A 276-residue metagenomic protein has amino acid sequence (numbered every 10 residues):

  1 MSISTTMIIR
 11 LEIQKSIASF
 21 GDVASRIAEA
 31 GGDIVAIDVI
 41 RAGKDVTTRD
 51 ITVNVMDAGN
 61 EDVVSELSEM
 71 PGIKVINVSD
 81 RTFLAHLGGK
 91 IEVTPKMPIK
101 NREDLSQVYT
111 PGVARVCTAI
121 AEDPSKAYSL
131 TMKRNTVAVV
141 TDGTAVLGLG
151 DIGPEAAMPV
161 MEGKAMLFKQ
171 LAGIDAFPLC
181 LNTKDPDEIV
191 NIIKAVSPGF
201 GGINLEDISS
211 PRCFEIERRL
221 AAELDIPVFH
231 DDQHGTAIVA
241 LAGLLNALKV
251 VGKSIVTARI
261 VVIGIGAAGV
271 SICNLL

Functional and structural regions predicted by a protein language model:
M1-L87: A conserved regulatory-domain signal marking ACT and ACT-like small-molecule sensing domains and adjacent regulatory
V75-R259: Glycine/serine-rich phosphate-binding loop and adjoining beta1-alpha1 elements at the start of nucleotide-handling
I265: Glycine-rich Rossmann-fold phosphate-binding loop(s) that bind the pyrophosphate of adenine dinucleotide cofactors
G269-V270: N-terminal Rossmann-fold NAD(P) dinucleotide-binding loop
C273: Short glycine-enriched nucleophile-adjacent loop and the immediately C-terminal alpha-helix near the catalytic center
L276: Aromatic pocket-lining residues of Rossmann-like dinucleotide-binding sites
